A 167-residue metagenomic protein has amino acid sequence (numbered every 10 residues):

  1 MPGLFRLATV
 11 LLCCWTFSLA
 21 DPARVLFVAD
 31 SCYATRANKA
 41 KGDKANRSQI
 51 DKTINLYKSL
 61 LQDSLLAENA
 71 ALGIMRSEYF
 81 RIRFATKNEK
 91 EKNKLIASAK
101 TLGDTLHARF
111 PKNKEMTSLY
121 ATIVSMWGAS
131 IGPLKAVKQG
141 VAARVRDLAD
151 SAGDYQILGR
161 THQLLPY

Functional and structural regions predicted by a protein language model:
P2-V10: Sec-dependent signal peptide recognition, specifically the positively charged N-region followed immediately by
S18-L72, R76-Y79: N-terminal leader/linker segments that initiate helical-solenoid repeat arrays
A34-D43, M75, F80-E89, A121 (+2 more regions): Short coil/turn linking the two alpha-helices of tandem helical-hairpin repeats
G42-K58, K90-T101, V137-R144: Helix-turn-helix repeat elements of alpha-solenoid scaffolds
T53-L56, L60, I82, A99 (+6 more regions): Alpha-helical solenoid scaffolds that mediate protein-protein interactions, centered on TPR/SEL1-like repeats but also
L65, P111-K112, D154-I157: Short coil turns that delineate tetratricopeptide repeat
L66-F110: Mid-chain, structured segments of secreted extracytoplasmic proteins
